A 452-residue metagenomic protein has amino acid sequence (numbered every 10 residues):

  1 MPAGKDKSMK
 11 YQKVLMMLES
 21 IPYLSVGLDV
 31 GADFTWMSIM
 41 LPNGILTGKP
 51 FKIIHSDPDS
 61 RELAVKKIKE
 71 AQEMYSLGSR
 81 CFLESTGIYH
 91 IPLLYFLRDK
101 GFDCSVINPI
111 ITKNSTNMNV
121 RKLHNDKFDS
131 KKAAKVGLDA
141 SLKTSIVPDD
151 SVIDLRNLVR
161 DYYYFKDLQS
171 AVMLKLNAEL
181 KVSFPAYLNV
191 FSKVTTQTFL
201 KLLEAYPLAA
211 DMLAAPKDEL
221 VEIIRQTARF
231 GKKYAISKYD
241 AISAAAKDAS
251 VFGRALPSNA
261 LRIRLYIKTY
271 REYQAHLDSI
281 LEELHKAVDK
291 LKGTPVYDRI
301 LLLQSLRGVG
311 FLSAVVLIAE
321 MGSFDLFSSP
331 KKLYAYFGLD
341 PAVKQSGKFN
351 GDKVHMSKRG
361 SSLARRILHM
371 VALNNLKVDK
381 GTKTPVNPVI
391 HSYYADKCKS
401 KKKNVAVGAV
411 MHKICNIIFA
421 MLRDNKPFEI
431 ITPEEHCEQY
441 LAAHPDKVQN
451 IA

Functional and structural regions predicted by a protein language model:
M1-A452: A detector of single, family-specific signature residues that are central to catalytic or substrate-handling motifs
